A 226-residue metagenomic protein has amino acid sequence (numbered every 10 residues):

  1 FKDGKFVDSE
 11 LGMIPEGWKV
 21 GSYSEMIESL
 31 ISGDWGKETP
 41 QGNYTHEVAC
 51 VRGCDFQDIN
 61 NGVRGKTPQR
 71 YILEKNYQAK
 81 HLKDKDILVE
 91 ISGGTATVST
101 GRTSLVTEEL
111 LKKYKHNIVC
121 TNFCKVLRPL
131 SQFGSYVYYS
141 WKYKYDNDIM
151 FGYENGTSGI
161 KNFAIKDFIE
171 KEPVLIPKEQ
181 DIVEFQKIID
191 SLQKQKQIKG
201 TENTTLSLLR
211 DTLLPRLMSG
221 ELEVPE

Functional and structural regions predicted by a protein language model:
F1-W35, E179-P225: Non-catalytic DNA-recognition/assembly elements of restriction-modification systems
W18, T103, K171-E172: Structural signal for hydrophobic
S22-L30, Q41-T45, Q57-R64, Q78 (+1 more regions): Basic, amphipathic alpha-helical recognition segments used for DNA target recognition
S24-P40, C54-E90, G94-T95, E109: Sequence-specific dsDNA recognition surfaces
V48: Carboxylate-rich, polar loop motifs that coordinate divalent cations or form catalytic acidic clusters
G94, Y143-N147, P215, S219 (+1 more regions): Short, well-ordered loop/turn and helix-capping segments at boundaries between secondary-structure elements and domains
T95-V106: Short, Lys/Arg- and Gly-enriched loop/turn segments at beta-strand edges
